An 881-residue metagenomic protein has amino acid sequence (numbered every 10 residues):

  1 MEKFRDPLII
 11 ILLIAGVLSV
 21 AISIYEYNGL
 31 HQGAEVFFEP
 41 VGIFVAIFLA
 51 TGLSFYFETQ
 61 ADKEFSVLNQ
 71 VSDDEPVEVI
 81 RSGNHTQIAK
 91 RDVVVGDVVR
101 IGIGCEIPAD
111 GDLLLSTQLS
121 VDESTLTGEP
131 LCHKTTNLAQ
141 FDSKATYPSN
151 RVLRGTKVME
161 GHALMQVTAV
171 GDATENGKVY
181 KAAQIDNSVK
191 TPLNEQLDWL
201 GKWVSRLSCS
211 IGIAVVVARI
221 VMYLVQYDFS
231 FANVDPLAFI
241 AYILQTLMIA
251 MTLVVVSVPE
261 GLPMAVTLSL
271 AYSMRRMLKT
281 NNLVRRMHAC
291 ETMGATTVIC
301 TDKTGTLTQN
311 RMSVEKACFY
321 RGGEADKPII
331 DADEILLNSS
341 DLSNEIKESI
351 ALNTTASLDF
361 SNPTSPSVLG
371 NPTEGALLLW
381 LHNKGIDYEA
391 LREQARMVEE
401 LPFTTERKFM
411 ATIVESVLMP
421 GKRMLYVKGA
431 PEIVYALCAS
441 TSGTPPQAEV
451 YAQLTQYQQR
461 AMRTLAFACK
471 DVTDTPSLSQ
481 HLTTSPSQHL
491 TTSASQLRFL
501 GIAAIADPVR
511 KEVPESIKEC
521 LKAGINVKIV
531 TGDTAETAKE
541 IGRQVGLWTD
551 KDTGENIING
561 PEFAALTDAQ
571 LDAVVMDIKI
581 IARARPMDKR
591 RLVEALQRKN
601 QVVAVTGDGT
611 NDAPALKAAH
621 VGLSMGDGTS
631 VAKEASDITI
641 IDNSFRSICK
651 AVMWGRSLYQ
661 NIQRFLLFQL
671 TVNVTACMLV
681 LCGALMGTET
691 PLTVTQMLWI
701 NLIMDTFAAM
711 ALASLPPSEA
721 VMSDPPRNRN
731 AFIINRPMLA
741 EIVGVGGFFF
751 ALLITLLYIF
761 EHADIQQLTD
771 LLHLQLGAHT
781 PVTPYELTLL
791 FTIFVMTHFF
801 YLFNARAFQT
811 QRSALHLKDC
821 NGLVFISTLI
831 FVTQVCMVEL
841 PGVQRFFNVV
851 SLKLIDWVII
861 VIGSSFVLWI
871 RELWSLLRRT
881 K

Functional and structural regions predicted by a protein language model:
M1-P726, A731-I734, F791, F808-K881: Conserved cytosolic headpiece of P-type ATPases
P236-Q245, L776-E786: Intrinsically disordered, low-complexity acidic Ser/Thr-rich regulatory segments
N600, V652, R656, A751-A763 (+1 more regions): Alpha-helix capping/termination and helix-coil
V672-A676, G744-L753: Core segments of transmembrane alpha-helices that mediate helix-helix packing or line hydrophobic substrate/ligand
A684-T693, I759-Y785: Helix-coil boundary and interhelical linker segments in multi-pass alpha-helical membrane proteins
M704, Y785-L802: Generic alpha-helical transmembrane segments
R729-G747, G777-L789: Membrane-water interface at loop-to-transmembrane-helix junctions
F748-A763, Q834-R845: Alpha-helical transmembrane segments and their membrane-interface junctions in multi-pass membrane proteins
